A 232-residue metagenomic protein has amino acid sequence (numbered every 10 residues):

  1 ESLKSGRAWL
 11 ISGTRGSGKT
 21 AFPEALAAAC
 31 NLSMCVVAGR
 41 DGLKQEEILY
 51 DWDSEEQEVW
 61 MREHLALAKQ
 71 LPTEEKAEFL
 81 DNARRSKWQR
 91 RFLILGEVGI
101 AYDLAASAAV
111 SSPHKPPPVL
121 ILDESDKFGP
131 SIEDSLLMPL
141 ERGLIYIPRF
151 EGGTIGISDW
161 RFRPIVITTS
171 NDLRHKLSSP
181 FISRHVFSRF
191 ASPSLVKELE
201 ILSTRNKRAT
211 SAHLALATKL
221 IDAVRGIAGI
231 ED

Functional and structural regions predicted by a protein language model:
E1-D232: C-terminal regulatory/interaction module of P-loop NTP-utilizing enzymes
